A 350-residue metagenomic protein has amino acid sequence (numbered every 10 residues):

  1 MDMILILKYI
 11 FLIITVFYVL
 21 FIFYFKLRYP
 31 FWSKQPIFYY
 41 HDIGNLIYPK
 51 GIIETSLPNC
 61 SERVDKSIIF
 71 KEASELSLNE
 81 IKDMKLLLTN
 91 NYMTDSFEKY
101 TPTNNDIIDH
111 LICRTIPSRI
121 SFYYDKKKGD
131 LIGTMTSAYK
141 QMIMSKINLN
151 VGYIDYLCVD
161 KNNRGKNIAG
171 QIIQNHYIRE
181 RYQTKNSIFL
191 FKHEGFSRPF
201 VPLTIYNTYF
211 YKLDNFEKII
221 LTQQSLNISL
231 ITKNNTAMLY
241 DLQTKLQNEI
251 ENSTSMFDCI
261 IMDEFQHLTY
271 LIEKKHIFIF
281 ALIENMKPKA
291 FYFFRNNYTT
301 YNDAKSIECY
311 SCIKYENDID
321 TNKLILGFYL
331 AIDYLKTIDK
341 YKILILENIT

Functional and structural regions predicted by a protein language model:
M1-I4: Short, low-complexity, Lys/Arg-enriched N-terminal segments of secretory-pathway carbohydrate enzymes
I6-Q223, S229-K245, N252-T269, A290-F293 (+2 more regions): An N-terminus-focused feature that recognizes amino-terminal "leader" regions
L149-K161, N302-I319: Conserved acetyl-CoA binding element of GNAT-fold acetyltransferases
K274-A281: Beta-propeller domains
I283, F294-Y315, I325-A331, L346-T350: Extended, charged low-complexity segments that frequently continue into or abut oligomerization scaffolds
K287: Short, flexible loop/turn motifs enriched in small residues
D318-K323, L335: Ligand-binding pocket scaffold of soluble enzyme catalytic domains
